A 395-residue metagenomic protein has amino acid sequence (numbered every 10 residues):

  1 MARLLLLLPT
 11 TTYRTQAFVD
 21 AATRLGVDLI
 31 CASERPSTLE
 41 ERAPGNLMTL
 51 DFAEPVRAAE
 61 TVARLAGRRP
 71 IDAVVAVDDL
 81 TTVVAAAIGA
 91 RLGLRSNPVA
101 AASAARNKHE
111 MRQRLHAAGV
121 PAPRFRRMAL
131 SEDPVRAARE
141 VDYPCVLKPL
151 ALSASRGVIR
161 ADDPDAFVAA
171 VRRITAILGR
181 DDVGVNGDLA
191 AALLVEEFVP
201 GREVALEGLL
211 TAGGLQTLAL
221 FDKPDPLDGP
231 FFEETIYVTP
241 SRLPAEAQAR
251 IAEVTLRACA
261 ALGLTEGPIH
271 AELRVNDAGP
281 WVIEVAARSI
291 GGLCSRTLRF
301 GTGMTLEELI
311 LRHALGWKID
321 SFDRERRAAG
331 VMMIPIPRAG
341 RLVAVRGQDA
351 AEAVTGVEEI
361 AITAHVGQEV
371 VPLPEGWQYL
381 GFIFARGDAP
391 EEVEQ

Functional and structural regions predicted by a protein language model:
M1-A101, A129-E132, I362-L380, F384-Q395: ATP-binding N-terminal substructure of ATP-dependent carboxylate-amine bond-forming enzymes
A2, A249-A271, D277, A286-R346: Active-site "cap" helix and flanking loop/linker of ATP-utilizing ligase/carboxylase catalytic domains
A90-G157, P164, R180-D182: A conserved helix-loop-beta module that forms one wall/lid of the active-site cleft in ATP-utilizing catalytic domains
P121-P123, E140, P144-L147, R160-G201 (+2 more regions): Conserved ATP-binding module of the ATP-grasp superfamily
M128, V158-D163, L209-T211, N276: Short beta-strand-to-turn element immediately C-terminal to the catalytic PLP-Schiff-base lysine in fold type I
V146, I159, A169-I174, E196 (+6 more regions): Beta-strand scaffold of nucleotide-dependent catalytic cores
I159, E197, T239-P240, R299 (+1 more regions): Short, well-ordered beta-strand elements within core beta-sheets of diverse protein domains
L311-Q395: Peripheral (often C-terminal) accessory segments that flank ATP-dependent C-N-forming ligase machineries
